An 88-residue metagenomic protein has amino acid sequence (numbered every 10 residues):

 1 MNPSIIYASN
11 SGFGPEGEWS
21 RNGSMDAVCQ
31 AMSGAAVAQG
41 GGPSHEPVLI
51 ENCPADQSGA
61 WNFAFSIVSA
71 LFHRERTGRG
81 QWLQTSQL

Functional and structural regions predicted by a protein language model:
M1-L88: Active-site-adjacent "lid/gating" segments in soluble enzymes
